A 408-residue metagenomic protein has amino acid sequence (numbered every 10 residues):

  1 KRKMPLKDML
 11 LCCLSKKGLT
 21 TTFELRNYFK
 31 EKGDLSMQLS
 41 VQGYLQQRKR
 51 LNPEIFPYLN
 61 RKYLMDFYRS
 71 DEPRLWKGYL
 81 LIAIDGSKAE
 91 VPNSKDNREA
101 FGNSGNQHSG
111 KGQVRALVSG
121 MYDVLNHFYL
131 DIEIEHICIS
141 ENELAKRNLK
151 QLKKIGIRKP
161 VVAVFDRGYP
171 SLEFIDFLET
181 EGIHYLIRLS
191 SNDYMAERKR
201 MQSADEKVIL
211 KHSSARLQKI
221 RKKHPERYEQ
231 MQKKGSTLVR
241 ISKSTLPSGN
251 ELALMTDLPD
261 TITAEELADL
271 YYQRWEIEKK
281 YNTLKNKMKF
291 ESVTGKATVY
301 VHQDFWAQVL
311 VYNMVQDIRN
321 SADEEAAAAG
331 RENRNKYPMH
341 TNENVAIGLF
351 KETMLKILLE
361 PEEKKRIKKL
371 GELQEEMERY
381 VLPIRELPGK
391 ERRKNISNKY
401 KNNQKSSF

Functional and structural regions predicted by a protein language model:
K1-E24, S36, R48-L51, I55-N60 (+4 more regions): Single, function-defining residue in the core of a domain
L25-E31: Short alpha-helical "recognition helix" segments of helix-turn-helix
E31-L45: Short, basic interhelical loop/turn and adjoining N-cap of the next helix at nucleic-acid- or acidic-partner-contacting
K32, F67, L152-K153: Hydrophobic, Leu/Ile/Phe/Ala-enriched alpha-helical segments that form helix-helix packing faces
Y63-E72: A short, well-structured juxtamembrane/interface segment
M65-D66, D96-Q107: Short acidic (Asp/Glu) patches
